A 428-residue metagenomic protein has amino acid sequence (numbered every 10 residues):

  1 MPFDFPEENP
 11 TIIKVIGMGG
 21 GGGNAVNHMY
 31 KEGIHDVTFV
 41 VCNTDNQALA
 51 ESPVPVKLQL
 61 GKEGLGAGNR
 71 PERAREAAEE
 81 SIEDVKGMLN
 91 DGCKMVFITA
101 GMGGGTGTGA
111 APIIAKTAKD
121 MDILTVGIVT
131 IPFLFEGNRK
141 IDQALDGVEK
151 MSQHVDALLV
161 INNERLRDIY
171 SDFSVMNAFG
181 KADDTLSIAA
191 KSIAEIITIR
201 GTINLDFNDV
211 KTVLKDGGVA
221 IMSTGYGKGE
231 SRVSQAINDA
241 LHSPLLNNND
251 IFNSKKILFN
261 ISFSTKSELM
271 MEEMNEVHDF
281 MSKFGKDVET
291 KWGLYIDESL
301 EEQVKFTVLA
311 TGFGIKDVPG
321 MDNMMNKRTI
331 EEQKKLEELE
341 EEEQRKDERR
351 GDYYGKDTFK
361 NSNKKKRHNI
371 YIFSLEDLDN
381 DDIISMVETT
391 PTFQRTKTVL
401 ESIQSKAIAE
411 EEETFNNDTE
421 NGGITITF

Functional and structural regions predicted by a protein language model:
M1-F428: Tubulin/FtsZ superfamily GTPase core signature
